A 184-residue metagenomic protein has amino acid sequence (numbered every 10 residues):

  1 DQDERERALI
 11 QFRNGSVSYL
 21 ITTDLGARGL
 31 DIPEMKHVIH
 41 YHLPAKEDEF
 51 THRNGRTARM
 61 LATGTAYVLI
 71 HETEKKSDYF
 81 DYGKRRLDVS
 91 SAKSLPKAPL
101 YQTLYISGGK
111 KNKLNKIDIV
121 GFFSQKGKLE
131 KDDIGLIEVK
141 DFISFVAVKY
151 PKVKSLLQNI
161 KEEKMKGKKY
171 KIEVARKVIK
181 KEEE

Functional and structural regions predicted by a protein language model:
D1-T23: Conserved helicase ATPase core of P-loop NTP-dependent helicases/translocases
Q2, L69-H71, G108-K113: Conserved phosphate/pyrophosphate-binding and hydrolysis machinery centered on Walker-type P-loop NTPases, extending
R7-L9, F50-N54, D133: Short beta-alpha junctions and helix-cap segments that line functional grooves
Q11-N14, L30-D31, R59-L61: Conserved catalytic network of the ASCE P-loop NTPase/AAA+ motor domain
Y19, R28, K46-D88: Conserved segment of the helicase C-terminal RecA-like domain
T23-L25, Y150: Short secondary-structure boundary segments
V89-E184: Non-catalytic terminal extensions of ATP-dependent helicases
